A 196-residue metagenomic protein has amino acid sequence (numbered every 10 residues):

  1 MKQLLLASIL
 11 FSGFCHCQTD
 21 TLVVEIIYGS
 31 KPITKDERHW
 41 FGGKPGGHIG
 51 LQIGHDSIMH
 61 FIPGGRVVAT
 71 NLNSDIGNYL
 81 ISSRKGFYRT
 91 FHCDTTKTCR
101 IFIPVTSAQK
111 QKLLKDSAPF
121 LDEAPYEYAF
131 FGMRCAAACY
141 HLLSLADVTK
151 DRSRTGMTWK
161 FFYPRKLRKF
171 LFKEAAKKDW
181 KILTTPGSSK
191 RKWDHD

Functional and structural regions predicted by a protein language model:
M1, C17-Q18: A cross-taxon signal for low-complexity, glycine/charged-rich
K2-Q3, K110: Short amphipathic alpha-helical segments that mediate assembly, nucleic-acid/protein binding, or membrane association
Q3-G13: Sec-dependent N-terminal signal peptides
G13-H16, P164: Generic detector of N-terminal low-structure segments
T19-K97: Glycine-rich catalytic cores of cysteine/serine-nucleophile enzymes that process amide/ester linkages in cell-envelope
D20, D36-R38, K115-D196: Activation targets extended, charge/polar-rich intrinsically disordered C-terminal tails
G42-G46, I103-L113, Y128-A136: Solvent-exposed, acidic/flexible segments
F87-S107, Q111-A124: Structured domain cores in non-transmembrane regions
